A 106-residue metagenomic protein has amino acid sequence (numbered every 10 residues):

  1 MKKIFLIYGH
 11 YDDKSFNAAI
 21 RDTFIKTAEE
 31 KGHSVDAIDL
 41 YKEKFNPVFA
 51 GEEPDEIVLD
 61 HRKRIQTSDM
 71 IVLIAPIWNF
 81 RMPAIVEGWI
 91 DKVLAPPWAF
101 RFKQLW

Functional and structural regions predicted by a protein language model:
K2-H33: N-terminal beta1-alpha1 ligand-phosphate binding loop
Y11-D12, K42-E43, W78: Short, solvent-exposed loop/turn segments at secondary-structure junctions
F16-N17, P47, M82-A84: Short glycine-/acidic-enriched loop or helix-start segments at secondary-structure transitions that form or flank
A19-D22, A50-E52, V86-W89: Short, glycine/charged-enriched secondary-structure capping and boundary segments
D36-I38: A conserved beta-strand->alpha-helix junction
L40-E56: N-terminal beta-loop-helix "entrance" segment that forms/cooperates in small-molecule cofactor or anionic ligand
I57-W106: Helix-loop-strand module that forms the ligand-binding subsite of alpha/beta enzymes
